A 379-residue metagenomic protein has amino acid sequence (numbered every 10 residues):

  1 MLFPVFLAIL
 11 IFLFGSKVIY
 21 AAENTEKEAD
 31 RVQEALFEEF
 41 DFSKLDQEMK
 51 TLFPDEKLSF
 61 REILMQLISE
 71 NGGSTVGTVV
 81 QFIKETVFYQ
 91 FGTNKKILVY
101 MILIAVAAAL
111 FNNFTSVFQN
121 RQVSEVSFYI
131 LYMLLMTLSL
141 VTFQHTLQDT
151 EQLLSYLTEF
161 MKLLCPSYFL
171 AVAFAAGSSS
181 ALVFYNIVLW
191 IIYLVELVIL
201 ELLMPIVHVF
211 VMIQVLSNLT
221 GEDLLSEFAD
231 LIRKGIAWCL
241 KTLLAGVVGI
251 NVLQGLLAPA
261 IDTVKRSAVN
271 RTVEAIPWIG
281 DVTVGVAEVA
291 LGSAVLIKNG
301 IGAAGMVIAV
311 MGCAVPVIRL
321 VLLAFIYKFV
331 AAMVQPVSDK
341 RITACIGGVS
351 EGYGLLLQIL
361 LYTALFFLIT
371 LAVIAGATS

Functional and structural regions predicted by a protein language model:
L2-V5, F12-A105, A109-F128, V141-M161 (+7 more regions): Gly/Ser-rich, low-complexity
G92, K96-A107, L131-S139, E159-L170 (+7 more regions): Hydrophobic alpha-helical transmembrane segments of multipass membrane transporters and ion channels, focusing on
A105, A109, V141-Q148, Q152 (+7 more regions): Short helix-terminus and kink motifs of transmembrane alpha helices, predominantly at the cytoplasmic interface
S116-R121, T220-I236, V334-A344: Membrane interface segments of multi-pass transport proteins and intramembrane proteases
L170-G177, I342: Solvent-exposed, non-transmembrane helices and loops of integral membrane proteins
F184-I308: Generic multipass alpha-helical transmembrane bundles of integral membrane proteins
N299-K340, G348: Helical hairpin unit composed of two closely spaced alpha helices linked by a short loop
V330, Q335-S379: Short hairpin/turn module used for nucleic-acid contact or packing/dimerization
